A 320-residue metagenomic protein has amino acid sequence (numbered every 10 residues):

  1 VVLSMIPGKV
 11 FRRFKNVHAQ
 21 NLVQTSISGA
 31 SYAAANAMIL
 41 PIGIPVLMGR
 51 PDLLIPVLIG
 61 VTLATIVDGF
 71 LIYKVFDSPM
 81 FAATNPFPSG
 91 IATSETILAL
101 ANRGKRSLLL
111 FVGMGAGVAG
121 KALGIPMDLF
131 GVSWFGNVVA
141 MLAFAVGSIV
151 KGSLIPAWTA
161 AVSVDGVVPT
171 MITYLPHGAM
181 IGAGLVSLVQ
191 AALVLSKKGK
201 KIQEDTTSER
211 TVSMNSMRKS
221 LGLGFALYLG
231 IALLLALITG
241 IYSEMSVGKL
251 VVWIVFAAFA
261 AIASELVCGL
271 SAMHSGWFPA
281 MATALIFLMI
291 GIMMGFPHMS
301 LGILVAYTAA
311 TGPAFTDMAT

Functional and structural regions predicted by a protein language model:
V1-T320: Alpha-helical multipass membrane-protein architecture
